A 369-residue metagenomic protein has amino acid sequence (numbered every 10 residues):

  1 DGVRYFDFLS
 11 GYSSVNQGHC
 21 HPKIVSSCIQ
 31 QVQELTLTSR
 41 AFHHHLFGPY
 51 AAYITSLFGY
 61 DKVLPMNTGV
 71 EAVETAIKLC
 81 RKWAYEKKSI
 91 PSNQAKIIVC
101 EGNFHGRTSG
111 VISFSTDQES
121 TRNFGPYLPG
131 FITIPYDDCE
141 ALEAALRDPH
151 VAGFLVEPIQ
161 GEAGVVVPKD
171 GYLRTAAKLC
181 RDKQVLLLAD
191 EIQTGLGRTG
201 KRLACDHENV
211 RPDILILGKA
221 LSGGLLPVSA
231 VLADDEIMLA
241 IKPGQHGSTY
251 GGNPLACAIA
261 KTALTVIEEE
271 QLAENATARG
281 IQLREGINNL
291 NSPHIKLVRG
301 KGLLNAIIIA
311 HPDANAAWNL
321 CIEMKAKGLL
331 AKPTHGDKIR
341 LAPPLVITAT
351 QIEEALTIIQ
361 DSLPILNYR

Functional and structural regions predicted by a protein language model:
D1-R369: Conserved N-terminal phosphate-binding loop of PLP-dependent enzymes in the Aspartate aminotransferase
